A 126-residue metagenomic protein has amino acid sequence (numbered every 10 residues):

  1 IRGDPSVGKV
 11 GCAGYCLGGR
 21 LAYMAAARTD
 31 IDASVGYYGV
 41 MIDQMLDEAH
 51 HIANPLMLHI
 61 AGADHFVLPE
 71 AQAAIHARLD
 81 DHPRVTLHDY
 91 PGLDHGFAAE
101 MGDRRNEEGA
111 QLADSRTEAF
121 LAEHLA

Functional and structural regions predicted by a protein language model:
I1-A126: N-terminal cap/leader regions of alpha/beta-hydrolase-fold enzymes, predominantly small-molecule hydrolases
